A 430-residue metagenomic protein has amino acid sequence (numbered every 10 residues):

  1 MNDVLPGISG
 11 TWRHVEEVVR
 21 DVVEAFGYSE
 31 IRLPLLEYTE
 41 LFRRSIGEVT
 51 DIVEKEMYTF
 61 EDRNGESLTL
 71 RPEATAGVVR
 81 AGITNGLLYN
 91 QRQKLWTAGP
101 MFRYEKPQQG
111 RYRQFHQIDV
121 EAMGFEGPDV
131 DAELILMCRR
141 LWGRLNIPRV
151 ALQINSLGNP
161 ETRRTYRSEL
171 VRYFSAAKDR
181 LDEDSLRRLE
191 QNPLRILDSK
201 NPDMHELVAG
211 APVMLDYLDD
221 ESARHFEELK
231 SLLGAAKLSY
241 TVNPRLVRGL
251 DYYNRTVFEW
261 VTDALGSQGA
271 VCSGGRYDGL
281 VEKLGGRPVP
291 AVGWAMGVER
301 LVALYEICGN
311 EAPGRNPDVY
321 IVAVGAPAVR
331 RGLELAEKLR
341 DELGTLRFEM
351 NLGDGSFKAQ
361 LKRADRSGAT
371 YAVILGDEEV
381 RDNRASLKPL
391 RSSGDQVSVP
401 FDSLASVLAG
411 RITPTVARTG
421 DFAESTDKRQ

Functional and structural regions predicted by a protein language model:
M1-E424, K428-Q430: TRNA-recognition modules of translation machinery and tRNA-sensing kinases, especially anticodon-binding
